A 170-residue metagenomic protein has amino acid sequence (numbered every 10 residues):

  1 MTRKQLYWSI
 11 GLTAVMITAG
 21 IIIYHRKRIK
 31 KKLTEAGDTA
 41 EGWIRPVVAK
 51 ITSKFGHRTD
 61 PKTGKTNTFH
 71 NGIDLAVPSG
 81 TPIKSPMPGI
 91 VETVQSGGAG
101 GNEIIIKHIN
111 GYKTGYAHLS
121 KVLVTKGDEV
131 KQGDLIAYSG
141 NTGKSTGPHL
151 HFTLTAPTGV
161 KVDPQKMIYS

Functional and structural regions predicted by a protein language model:
T2-K32: Single-pass alpha-helical membrane anchors
I29-N102, Q132, V162: Surface-exposed, glycine-biased beta-strand/turn segments
K54, P88, V94-Q95, V122 (+2 more regions): Residue-level recognition of beta-strand microenvironments
T63, T68, I106-G115: Short, basic/aromatic beta-hairpin or loop at an interaction surface
L75, E103-I106, K131-G143, F152: Short hydrophobic beta/alpha edge segments that flank linear recognition/processing sites
G80-T81, S96-G97, N141-K144, T155: Short polar/acidic secondary-structure junctions
K84, V94, I109-G133, P157 (+1 more regions): Short histidine-centered loop motifs in beta-beta connectors
F152-T158: Short, exposed beta-strand-loop hairpins at the edges of beta-sheets in extracellular/periplasmic proteins
